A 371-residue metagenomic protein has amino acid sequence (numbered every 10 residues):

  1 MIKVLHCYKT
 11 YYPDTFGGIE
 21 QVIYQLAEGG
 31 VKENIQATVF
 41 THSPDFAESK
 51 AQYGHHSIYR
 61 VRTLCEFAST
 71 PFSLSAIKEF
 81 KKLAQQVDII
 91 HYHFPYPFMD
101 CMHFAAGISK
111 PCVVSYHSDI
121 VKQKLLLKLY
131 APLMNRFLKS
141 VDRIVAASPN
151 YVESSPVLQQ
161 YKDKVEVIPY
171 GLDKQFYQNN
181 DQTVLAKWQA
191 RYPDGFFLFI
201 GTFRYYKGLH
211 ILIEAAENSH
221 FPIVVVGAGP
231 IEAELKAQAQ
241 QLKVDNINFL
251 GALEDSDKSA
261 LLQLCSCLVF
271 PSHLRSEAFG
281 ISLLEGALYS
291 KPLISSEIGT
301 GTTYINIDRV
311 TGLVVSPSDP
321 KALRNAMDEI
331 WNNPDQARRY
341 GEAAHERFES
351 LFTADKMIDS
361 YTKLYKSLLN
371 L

Functional and structural regions predicted by a protein language model:
I2, C7-F16, V22-T70: N-terminal strand-loop element at the rim of the active site of nucleotide-sugar-dependent glycosyltransferases
Q21, Q25, G195-N218, P230-K236 (+3 more regions): A conserved mid-protein helix/loop that constitutes part of the nucleotide-sugar donor-binding site
Y92-M99: Short His-centered aromatic/hydrophobic patch
K139-Y177: A short, active-site helix/loop in glycosyltransferases that binds the activated sugar's phosphate group
F197, Q263-A278, K291: Acidic donor-binding loop of glycosyltransferase active sites
K236-S256: Nucleotide-activated donor-binding/catalytic signature segment of Leloir-type glycosyltransferases, i.e., the conserved
L288-S296: Short hydrophobic beta-strand element within catalytic cores of glycosyltransferases and related nucleotide-activated
I307-P320, M327-P334: Conserved acidic donor-binding segment of nucleotide-sugar-dependent glycosyltransferases
